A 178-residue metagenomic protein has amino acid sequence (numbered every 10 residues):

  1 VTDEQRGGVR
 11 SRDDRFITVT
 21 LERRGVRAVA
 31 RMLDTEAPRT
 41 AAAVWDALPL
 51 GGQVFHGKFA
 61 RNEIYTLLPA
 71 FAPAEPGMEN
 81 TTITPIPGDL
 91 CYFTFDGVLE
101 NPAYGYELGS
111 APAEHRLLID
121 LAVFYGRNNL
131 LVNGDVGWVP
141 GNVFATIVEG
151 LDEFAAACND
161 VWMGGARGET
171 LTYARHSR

Functional and structural regions predicted by a protein language model:
T2-E36: N-terminal intrinsically disordered, low-complexity, charge/repeat-rich segments that act as generic
A30-R178: Glycine-rich active-site loops that engage anionic ligands at enzyme catalytic sites
